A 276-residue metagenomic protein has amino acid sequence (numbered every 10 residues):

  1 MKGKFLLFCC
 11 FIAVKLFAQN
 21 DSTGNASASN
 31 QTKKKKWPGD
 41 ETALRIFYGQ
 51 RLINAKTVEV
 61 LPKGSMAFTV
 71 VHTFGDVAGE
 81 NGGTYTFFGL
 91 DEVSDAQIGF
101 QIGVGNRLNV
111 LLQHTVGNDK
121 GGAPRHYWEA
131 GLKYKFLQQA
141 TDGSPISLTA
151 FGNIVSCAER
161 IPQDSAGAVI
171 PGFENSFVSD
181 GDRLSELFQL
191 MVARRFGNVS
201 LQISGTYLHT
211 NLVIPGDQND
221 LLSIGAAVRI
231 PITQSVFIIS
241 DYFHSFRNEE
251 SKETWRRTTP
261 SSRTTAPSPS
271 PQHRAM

Functional and structural regions predicted by a protein language model:
M1-S22: Bacterial Sec-dependent N-terminal signal peptides
Q19-F188, R194-L201, L208-T210, T233-M276: Transmembrane beta-barrel domains of Gram-negative outer membranes and organellar outer membranes
Y207-I224: Short helix-loop boundary/capping segments
